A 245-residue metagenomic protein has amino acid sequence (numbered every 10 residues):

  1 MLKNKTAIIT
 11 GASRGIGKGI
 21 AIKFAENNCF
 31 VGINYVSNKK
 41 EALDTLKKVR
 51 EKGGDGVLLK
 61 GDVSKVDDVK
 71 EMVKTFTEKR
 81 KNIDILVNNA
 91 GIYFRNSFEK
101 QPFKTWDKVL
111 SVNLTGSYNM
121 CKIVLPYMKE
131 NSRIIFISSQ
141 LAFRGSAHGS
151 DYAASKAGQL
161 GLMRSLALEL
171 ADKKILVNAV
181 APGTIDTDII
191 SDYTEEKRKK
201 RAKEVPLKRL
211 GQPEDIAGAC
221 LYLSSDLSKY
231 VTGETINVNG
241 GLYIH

Functional and structural regions predicted by a protein language model:
S13-G15: Conserved glycine-rich cofactor-binding loop
C29-L43: Conserved glycine-rich Rossmann-like NAD(P)H-binding loop of the short-chain dehydrogenase/reductase
S97-F98, P102-L110, I190, R201: Substrate-binding pocket helix/loop in short-chain dehydrogenase/reductase
C121, S155, M163: Active-site helix of classical SDR
P126, L168-D172, K229: Alpha-helical segment proximal to the catalytic Tyr-Lys
S139: Residue(s) in the substrate-gating loop at a strand-loop-helix junction that position the organic substrate next
R144, L221, T232-H245: Short C-terminal tail/terminal secondary-structure segment of NAD(P)H-dependent dehydrogenase/reductase domains
